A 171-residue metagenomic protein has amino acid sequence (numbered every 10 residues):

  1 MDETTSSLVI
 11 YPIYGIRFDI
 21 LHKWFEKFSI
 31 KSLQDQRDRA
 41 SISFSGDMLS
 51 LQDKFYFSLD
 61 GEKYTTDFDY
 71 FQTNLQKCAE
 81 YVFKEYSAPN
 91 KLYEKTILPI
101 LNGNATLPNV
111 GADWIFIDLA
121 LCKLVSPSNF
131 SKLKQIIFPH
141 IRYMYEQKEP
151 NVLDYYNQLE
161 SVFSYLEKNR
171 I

Functional and structural regions predicted by a protein language model:
D2-I171: Intrinsically disordered, low-complexity regulatory regions enriched in serine/threonine/proline and acidic residues
